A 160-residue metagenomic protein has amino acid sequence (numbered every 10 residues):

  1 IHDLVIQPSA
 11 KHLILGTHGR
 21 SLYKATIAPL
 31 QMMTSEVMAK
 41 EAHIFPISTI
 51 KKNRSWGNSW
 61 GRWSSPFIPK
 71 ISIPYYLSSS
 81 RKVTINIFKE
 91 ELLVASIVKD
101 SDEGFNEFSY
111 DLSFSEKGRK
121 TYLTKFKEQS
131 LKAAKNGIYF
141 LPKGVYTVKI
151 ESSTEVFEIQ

Functional and structural regions predicted by a protein language model:
I1-A10, A39-F45: Conserved blade-ending motifs and adjacent loop-strand segments that build the rim/top face of beta-propeller domains
T17-H18: Structural signature of WD-repeat beta-propellers
T26-E36: Short loop/turn segments immediately following beta-strands, especially the blade-tip and inter-blade linker loops
R54-K82, F88, F105-S109: Contiguous beta-strand segments within globular domains
L93-F140: Glycine-centered tight-turn motifs at strand-turn-strand junctions
N106, G144-I150: A short tyrosine-centered beta-strand micro-motif
I150-Q160: C-terminal tail/sorting-segment detector
